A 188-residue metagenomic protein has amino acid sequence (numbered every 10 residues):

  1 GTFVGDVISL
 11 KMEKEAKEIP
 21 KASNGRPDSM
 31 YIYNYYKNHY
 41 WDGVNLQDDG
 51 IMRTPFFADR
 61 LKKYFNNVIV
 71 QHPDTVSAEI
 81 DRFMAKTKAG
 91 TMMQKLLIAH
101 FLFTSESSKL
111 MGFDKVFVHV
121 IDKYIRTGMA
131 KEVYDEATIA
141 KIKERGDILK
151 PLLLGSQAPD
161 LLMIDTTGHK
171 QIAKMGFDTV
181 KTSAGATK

Functional and structural regions predicted by a protein language model:
G1-K174, T179, G185: Oxidative protein folding and maturation machinery
